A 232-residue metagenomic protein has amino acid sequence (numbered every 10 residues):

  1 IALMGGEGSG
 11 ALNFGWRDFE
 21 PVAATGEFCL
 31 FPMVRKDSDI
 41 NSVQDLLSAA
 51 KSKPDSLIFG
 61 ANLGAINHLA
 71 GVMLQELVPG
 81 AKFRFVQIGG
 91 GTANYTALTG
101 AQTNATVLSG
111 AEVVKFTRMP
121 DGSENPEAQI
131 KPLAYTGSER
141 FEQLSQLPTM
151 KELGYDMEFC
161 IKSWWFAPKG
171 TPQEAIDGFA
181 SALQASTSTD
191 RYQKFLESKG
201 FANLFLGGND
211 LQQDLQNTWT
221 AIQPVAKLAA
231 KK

Functional and structural regions predicted by a protein language model:
I1-S163, W219, Q223: Conserved hydrophobic/amphipathic secondary-structure segments that form or flank ligand- or partner-binding grooves
L30, F166, F205: A short acidic, helix-capping loop that chelates divalent metal ions and anchors anionic groups
S38, I66, T171-P172, N203: Glycine-/small-residue-rich active-site loops that bind phosphorylated ligands and cofactors
H68, K115-F116, P168, L204 (+1 more regions): Short secondary-structure boundary/hinge segments and terminal tails
M157-T171, D177-G178: Small-residue transmembrane helix packing/gating motifs
Q173-K232: An extracytoplasmic/periplasmic, membrane-proximal ligand-sensing/linker region
